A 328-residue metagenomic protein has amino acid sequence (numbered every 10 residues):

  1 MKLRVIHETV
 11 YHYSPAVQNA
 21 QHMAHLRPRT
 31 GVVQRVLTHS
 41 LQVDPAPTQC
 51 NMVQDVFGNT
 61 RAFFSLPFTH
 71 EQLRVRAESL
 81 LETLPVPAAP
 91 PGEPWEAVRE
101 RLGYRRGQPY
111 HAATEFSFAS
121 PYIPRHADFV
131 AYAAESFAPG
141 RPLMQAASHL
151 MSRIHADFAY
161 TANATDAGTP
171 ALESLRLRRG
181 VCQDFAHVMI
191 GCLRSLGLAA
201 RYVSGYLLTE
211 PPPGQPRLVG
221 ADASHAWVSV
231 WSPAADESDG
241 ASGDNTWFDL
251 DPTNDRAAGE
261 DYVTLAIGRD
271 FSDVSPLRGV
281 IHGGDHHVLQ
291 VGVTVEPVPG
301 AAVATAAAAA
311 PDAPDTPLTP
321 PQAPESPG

Functional and structural regions predicted by a protein language model:
M1-A131, E135: Linear, non-domain "peripheral" regions
T9, T165, T253: Ser/Thr-centric signal marking residues that sit in or immediately flank functional binding/regulatory motifs
A24-Q34, H39-Q42, N254-S275, G279-Q290 (+4 more regions): Glycine-rich, small/acidic residue-mixed loop/short-helix segments
V53, A156, D166, A171 (+3 more regions): Glycine-rich, flexible loop/turn motifs
A89, A138-R141, G214: Short, glycine- and charge-enriched coil/turn segments that flank and shape catalytic ligand pockets
A97-G180, F271, V293-A301: Secondary-structure boundary elements
S152, D184-D285: Hydrophobic/aromatic-rich core segments of domains that either
